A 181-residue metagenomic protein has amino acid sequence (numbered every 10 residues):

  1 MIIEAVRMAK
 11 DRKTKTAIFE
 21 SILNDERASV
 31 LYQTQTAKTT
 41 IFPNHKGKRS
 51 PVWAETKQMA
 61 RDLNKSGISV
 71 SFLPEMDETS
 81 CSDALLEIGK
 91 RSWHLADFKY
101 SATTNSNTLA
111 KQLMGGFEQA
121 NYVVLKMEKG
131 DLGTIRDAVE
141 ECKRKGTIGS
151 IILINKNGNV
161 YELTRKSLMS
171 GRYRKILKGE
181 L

Functional and structural regions predicted by a protein language model:
M1-S71, Y100-L181: Metal-dependent nuclease catalytic core centered on acidic motifs
N64-E78, S82-L85: A short acidic/basic microdomain associated with nuclease active sites
A84-L86, W93-A102: Conserved catalytic cores of phosphodiester-cleaving nucleases, focusing on short active-site segments
E87-R91, K156-N157: Short acidic-glycine loop/turn motifs at beta-strand connectors
R91-W93, A120: Sequence-level motif detector for i,i+2 pairs with an aromatic at +2
